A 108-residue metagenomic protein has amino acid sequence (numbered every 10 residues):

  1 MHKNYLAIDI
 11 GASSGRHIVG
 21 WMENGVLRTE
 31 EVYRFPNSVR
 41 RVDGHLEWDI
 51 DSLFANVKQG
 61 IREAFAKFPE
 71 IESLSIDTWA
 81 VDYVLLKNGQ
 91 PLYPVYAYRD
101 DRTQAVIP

Functional and structural regions predicted by a protein language model:
M1-P94, A105: N-terminal glycine/serine-rich phosphate-binding loop of ATP-dependent small-molecule kinases, especially carbohydrate
R99-P108: Glycine-rich phosphate-binding loop plus the immediately following alpha-helix
